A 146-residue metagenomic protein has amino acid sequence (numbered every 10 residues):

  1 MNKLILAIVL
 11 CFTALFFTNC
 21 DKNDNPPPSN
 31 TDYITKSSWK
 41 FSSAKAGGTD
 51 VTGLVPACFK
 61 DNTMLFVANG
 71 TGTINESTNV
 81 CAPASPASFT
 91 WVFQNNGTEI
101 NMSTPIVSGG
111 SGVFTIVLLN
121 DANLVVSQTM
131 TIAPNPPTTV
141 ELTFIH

Functional and structural regions predicted by a protein language model:
M1-L4: Positively charged n-region of N-terminal signal peptides that target proteins for export
L6-T13: Sec-dependent N-terminal signal peptides
F16-N19: C-terminal motif of bacterial Sec signal peptides marking the signal peptidase cleavage site
D21-S88, Q94-H146: Lipid interaction determinants
